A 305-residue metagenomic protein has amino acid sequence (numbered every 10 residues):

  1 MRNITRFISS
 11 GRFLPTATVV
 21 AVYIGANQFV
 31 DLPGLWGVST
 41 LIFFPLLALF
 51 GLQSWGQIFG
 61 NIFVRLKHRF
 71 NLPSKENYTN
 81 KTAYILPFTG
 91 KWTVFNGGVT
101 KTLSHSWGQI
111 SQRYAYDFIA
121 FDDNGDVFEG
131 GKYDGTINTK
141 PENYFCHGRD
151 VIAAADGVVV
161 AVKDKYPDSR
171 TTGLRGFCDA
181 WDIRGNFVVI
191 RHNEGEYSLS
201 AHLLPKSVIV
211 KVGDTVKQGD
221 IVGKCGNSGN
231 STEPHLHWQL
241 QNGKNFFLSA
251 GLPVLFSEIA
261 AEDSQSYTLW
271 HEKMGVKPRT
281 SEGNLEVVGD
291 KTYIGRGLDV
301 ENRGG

Functional and structural regions predicted by a protein language model:
M1-N77: Cationic-aromatic interfacial patches
L52-Y114: N-terminal topogenic membrane-targeting module
T89, S111-A115, C146-G148, A154 (+1 more regions): Extracytoplasmic
P141, C146, V158-L204: Zn2+-dependent peptidoglycan hydrolase active-site motif and core
G157-V159, G213-C225: A structural signal for short beta-strand/turn segments enriched in small hydrophobics and glycine
K165-C178, D220-H235: Flexible, gly/ser-rich surface segments that form the specificity/activation loops bordering the active-site cleft
E196-G219: Short histidine-centered loop motifs in beta-beta connectors
D214, Q239-G305: Acidic, glycine-rich catalytic/binding loops that coordinate metals and/or anionic ligands
